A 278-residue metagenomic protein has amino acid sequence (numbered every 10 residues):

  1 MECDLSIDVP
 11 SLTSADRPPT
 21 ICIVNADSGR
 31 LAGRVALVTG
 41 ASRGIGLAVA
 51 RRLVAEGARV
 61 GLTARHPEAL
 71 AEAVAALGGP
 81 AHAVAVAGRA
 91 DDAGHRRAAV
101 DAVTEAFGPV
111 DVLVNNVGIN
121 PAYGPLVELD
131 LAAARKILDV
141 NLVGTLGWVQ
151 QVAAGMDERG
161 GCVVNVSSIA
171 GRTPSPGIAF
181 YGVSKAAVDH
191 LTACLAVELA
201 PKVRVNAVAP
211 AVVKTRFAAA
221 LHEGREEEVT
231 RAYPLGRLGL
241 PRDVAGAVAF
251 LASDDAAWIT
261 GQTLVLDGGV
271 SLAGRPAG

Functional and structural regions predicted by a protein language model:
C22-D27, N120-Y123, T173, A249 (+1 more regions): Short C-terminal tail/terminal secondary-structure segment of NAD(P)H-dependent dehydrogenase/reductase domains
S42-R43: Conserved glycine-rich cofactor-binding loop
R96, L146, R237-L266, S271: C-terminal substrate-recognition "lid" of short-chain dehydrogenase/reductases
G124-L126, A133-L138, A218, V229: Substrate-binding pocket helix/loop in short-chain dehydrogenase/reductase
V149, S184, T192: Active-site helix of classical SDR
A154, A196-P201, A257: Alpha-helical segment proximal to the catalytic Tyr-Lys
S168: Residue(s) in the substrate-gating loop at a strand-loop-helix junction that position the organic substrate next
